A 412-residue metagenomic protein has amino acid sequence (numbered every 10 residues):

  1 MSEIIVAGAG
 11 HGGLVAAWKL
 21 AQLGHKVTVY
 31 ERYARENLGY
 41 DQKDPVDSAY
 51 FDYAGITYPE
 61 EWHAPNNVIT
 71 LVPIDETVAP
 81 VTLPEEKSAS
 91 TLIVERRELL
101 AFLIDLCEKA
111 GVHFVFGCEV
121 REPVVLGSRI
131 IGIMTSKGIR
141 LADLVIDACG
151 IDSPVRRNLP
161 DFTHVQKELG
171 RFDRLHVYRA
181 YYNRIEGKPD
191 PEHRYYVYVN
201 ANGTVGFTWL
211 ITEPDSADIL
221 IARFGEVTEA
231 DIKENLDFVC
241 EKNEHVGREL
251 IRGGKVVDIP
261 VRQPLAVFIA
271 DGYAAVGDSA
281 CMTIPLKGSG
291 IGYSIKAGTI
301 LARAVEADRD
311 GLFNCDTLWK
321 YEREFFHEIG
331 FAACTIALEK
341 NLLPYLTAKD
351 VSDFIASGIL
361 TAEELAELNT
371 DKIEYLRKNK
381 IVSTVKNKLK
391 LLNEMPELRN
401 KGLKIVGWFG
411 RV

Functional and structural regions predicted by a protein language model:
I5-A9, A21-Y40: Glycine-rich FAD pyrophosphate-binding loop
G13-L14: N-terminal Rossmann-fold NAD(P) dinucleotide-binding loop
R32-D75: N-terminal FAD cofactor-binding segment of flavoenzymes
E85-D105, F224-D231: Short beta-strand to alpha-helix junction loop
L106-H245: Predominantly flavin-linked oxidoreductase catalytic cores and closely associated redox partners
V120, V227-W319: FAD/FMN-dependent oxidoreductases across multiple families
R303-K349: Active-site-proximal substrate-binding core of FAD-dependent oxidoreductases
L346-V412: C-terminal auxiliary extensions adjacent to catalytic cores
